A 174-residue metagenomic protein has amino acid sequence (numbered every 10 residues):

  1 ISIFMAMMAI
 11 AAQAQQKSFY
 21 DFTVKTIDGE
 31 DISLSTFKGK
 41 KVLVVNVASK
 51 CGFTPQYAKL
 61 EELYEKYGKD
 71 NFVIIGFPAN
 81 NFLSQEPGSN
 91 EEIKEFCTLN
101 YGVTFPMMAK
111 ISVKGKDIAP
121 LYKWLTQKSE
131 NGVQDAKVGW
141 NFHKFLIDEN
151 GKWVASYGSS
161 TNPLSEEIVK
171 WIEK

Functional and structural regions predicted by a protein language model:
I1-K17: Bacterial Sec-dependent N-terminal signal peptides
Q13-S35, A119-P120: N-terminal "domain-start" segment that seeds a small globular fold
S18-F19, T23, E91-N141: Short, internal strand/loop/helix patches that form the active-site neighborhood or redox-interaction surface
T26, N46-K50: Amphipathic alpha-helical repeat scaffolds
K40-K41, K50, T54-P78, C97-Y101: Conserved helix-turn-beta segment immediately C-terminal to the redox Cys motif in thioredoxin-like folds
N71-G88, V103-G115: Thiol-based oxidoreductase modules, predominantly thioredoxin-like and allied folds used for disulfide exchange
P120-K123, Q127-K174: Thiol-/selenol-based redox modules, centered on thioredoxin-like and closely related oxidoreductase domains
